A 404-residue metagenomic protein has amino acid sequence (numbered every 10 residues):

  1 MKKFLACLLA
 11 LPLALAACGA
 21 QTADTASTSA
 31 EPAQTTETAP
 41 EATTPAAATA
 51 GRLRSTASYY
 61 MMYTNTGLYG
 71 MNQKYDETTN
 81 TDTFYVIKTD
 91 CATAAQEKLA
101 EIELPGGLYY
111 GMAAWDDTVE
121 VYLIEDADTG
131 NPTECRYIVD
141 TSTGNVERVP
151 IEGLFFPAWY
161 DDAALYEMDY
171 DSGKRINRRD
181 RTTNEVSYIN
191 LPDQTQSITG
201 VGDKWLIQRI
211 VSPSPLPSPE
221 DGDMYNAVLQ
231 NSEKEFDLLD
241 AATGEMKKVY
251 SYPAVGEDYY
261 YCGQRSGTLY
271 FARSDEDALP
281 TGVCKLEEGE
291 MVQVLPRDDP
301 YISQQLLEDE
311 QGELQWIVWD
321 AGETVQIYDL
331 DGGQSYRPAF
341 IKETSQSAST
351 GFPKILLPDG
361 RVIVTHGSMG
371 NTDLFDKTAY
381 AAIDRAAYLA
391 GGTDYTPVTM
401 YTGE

Functional and structural regions predicted by a protein language model:
A14-A17: C-terminal motif of bacterial Sec signal peptides marking the signal peptidase cleavage site
G19-Q21: Bacterial signal peptide processing site
A47-L53, A95-I102, G144-P150, N184-N190 (+3 more regions): A short beta-strand motif characteristic of beta-propeller blades
L53-T64, P105-D116, P150-D162, L191-D203 (+4 more regions): Repeated scaffold domains used in trafficking and secretory/extracellular systems, primarily beta-propellers
G70-N72, V121-L123, Y166-E167, I207-R209 (+3 more regions): Residue position within the beta-strands of beta-propeller blades
D76-I87, A127-I138, S172-N177, S214-D237 (+3 more regions): Structural motif
D90-A94, V139-G144, R179-N184, D240-G244 (+2 more regions): Short loop/turn segments that connect beta-strands within beta-propeller blades
F352-E404: Blade-level signature of beta-propeller repeat domains, shared across WD40, Kelch, NHL, RCC1 and BNR/Asp-box propellers
